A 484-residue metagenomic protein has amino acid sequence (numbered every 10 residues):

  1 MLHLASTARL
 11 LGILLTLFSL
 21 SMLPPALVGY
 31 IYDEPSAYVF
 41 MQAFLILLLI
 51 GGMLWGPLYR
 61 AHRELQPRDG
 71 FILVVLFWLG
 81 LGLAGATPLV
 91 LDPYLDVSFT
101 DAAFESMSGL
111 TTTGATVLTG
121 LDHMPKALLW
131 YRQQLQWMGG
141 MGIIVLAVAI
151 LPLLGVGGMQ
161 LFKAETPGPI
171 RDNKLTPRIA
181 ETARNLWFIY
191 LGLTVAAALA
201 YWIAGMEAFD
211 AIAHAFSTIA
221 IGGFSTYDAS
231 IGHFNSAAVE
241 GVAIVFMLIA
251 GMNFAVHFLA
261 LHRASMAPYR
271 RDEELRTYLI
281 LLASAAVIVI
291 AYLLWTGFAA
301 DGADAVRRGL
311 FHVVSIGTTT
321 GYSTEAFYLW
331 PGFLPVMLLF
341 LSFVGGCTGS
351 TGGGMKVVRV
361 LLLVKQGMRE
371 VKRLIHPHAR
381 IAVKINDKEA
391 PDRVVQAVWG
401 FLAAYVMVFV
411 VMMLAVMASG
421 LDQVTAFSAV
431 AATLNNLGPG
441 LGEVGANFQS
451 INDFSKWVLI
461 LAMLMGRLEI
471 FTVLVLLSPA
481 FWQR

Functional and structural regions predicted by a protein language model:
M1-R484: Membrane-proximal intracellular helices of multi-pass ion channels
